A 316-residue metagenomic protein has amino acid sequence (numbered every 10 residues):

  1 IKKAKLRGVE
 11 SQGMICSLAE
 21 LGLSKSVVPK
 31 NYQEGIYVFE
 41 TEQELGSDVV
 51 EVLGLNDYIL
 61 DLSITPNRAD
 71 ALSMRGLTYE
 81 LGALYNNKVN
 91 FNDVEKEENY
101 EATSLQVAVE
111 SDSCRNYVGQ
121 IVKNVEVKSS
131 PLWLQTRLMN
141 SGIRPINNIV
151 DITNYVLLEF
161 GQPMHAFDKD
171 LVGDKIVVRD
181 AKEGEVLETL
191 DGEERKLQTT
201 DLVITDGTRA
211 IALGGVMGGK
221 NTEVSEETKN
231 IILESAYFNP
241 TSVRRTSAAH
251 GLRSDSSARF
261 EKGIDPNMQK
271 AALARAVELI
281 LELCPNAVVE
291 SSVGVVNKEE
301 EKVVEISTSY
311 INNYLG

Functional and structural regions predicted by a protein language model:
I1-G316: RNA/tRNA-interacting regions in translation and RNA-turnover enzymes
